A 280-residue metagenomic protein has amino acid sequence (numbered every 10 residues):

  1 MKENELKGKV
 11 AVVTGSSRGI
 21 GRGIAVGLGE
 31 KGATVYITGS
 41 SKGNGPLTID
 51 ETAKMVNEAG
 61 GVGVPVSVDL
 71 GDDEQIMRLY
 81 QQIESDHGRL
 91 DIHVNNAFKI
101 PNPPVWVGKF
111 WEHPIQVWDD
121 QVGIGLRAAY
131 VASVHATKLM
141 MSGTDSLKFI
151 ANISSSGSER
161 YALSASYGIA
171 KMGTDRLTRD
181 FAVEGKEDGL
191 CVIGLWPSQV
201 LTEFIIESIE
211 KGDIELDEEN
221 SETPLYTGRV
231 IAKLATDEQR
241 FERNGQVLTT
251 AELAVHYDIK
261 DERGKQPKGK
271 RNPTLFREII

Functional and structural regions predicted by a protein language model:
N4-T38: Canonical Rossmann dinucleotide-binding motif of NAD(H)/NADP(H)-dependent dehydrogenases/reductases, specifically
K9, G61-V62, R89-L90, L139-S155 (+2 more regions): Active-site loop of short-chain dehydrogenase/reductase
K31-E51: Conserved glycine-rich Rossmann-like NAD(P)H-binding loop of the short-chain dehydrogenase/reductase
L47, S67-L79, I115: The beta1-alpha1 cofactor-binding region of Rossmann-like NAD(H)/NADP(H)-dependent oxidoreductases
K99-P103, K109-V117, Q121, M141-E187 (+2 more regions): Catalytic loop of short-chain dehydrogenase/reductase
S133-V134, R179: A short, exposed helix-loop element centered on a Lys and neighboring polar residues
G194-L195, K211-I280: C-terminal helical subdomain
